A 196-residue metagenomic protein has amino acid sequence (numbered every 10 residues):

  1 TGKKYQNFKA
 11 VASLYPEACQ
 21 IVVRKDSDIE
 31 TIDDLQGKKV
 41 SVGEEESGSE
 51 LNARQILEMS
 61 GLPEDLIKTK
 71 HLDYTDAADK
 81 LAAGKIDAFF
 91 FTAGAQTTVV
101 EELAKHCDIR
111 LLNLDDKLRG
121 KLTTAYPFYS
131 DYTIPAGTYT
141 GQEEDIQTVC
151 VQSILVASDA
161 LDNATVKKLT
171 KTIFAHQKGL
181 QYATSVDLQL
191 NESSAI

Functional and structural regions predicted by a protein language model:
K4-L14, T138-I146: A structural signal for short loop-to-beta-strand junctions that line the ligand-binding cleft of periplasmic/secreted
Y5-F8, P16-A18, G37, H106-I109 (+2 more regions): Extracytoplasmic
P16-A83: Bilobed "Venus flytrap"/periplasmic-binding protein-like clamshell domains and structurally analogous long
S27, P63-I154, L161: Pocket-lining segment of extracytoplasmic ligand-binding domains
L57-M59, K105-H106, K171-A175: Short, solvent-exposed amphipathic alpha-helical segments in soluble enzyme and RNA/protein-processing domains
T138-I196: Segments of small-molecule ligand-sensing domains
